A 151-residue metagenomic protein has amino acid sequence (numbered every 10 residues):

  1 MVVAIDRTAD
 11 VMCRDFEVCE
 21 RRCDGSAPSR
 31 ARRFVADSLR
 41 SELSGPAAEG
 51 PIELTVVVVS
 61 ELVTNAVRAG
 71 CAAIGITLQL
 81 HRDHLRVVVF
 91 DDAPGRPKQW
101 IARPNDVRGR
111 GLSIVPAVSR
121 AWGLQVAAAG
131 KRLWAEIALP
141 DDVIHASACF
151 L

Functional and structural regions predicted by a protein language model:
M1-R22, V67-L151: Conserved beta-strand-loop-beta-strand hairpin that lines the nucleotide-binding pocket of ATP/GTP-utilizing enzymes
V18-R32: STAS-typified acidic loop motif
A27, S38, E42-P46, A69 (+2 more regions): Broad hydrophobic/π-residue packing in well-ordered secondary structure
S29, R33-S60: Conserved short strand/loop->alpha-helix "switch" segment adjacent to the catalytic nucleotide/phosphoryl-transfer site
V58-A69: Amphipathic alpha-helical interface segments
